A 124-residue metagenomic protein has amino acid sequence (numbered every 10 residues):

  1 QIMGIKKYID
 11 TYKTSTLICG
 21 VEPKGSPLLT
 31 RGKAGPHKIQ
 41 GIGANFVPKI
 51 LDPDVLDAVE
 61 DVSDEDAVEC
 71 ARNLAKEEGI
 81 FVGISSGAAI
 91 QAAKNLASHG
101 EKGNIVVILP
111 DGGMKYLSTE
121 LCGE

Functional and structural regions predicted by a protein language model:
Q1-I5, S85-A93, Y116: Short glycine/serine/threonine-rich phosphate/pyrophosphate-binding segments that cradle anionic phosphate groups
Q1-T16, S98: Glycine-rich ThDP/TPP pyrophosphate-binding loop and its adjacent helix/strand module within ThDP-dependent enzymes
K6, R72, A93-A97: Generic structural signal for well-ordered alpha-helical scaffold segments
I9-I84, E120-E124: Active-site/ligand-binding loops adjacent to catalytic centers
A44, Q91-E124: Phosphate-binding loop/pocket of nucleotide- and phosphate-handling active sites
